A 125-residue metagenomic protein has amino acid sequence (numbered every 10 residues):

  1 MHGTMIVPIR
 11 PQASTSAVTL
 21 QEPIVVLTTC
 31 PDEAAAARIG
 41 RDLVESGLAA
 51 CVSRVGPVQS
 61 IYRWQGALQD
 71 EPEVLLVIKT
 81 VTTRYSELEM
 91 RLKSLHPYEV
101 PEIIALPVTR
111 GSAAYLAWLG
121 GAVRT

Functional and structural regions predicted by a protein language model:
M1-T125: Positively charged, small/polar-rich N-terminal and surface patches that mediate targeting and assembly and bind
